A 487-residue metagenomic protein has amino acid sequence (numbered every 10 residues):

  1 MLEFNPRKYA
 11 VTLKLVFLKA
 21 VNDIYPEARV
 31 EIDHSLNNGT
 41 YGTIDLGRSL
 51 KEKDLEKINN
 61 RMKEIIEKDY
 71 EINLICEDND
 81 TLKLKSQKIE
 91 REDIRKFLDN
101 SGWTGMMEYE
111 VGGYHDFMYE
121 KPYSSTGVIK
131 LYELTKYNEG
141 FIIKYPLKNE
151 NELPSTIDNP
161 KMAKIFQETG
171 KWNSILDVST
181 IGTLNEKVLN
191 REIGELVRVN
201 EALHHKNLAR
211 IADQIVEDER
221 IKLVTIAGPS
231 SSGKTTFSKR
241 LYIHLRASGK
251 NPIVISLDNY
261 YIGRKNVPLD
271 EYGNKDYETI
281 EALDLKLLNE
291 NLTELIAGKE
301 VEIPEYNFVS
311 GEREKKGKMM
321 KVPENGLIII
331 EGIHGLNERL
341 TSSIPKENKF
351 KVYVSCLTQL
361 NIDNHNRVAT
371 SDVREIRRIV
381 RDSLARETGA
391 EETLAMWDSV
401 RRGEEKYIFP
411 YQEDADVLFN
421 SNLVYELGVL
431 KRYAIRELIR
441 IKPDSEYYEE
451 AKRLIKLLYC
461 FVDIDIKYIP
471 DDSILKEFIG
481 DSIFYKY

Functional and structural regions predicted by a protein language model:
M1-K8, A20, R29-K206, I211 (+1 more regions): Auxiliary tRNA-acceptor-end handling modules of aminoacyl-tRNA synthetases
E219, T341-Y487: Conserved NTP phosphate-binding and transfer environment spanning the P-loop NTPase/kinase superfamily
V224-I226: Hydrophobic anchor at the beta1->P-loop junction of P-loop NTPases
P229: P-loop (Walker A) phosphate-binding loop of NTP-binding proteins
G233: Conserved glycine(s) of the Walker
T236-L241, S256: Hydrophobic positions on the alpha1 helix immediately C-terminal to the Walker A/P-loop
I243-I253: Post-Walker A helix-loop "phosphate-sensing" segment adjacent to the P-loop in P-loop NTPases
I253-I255, I262-G311, L327: Conserved nucleotide-sensing/catalytic segment adjacent to the nucleotide-binding pocket in NTP-handling enzymes
